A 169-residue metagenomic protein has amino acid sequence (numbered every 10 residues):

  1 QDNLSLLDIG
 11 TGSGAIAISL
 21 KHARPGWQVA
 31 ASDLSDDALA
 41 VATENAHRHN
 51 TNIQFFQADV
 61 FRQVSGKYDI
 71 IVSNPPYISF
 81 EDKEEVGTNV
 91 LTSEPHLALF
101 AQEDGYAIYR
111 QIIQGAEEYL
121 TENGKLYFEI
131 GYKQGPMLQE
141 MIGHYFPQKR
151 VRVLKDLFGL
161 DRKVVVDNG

Functional and structural regions predicted by a protein language model:
Q1-S73, I78-E85: Conserved SAM/SAH cofactor-binding pocket of Class I
I16, A42, N74, V90 (+3 more regions): Residue-level signal for inorganic ion chemistry
Q54-F56, L97, R152: Structural signal for short hydrophobic segments within the conserved structured cores of catalytic domains across
F61, G66, L157-G159, G169: Short, solvent-exposed coil/turn elements at secondary-structure transition points
N74, S93, E129: Alpha/beta-hydrolase-fold catalytic nucleophile elbow
Y77-I108: Mobile active-site "lid"/loop adjacent to the S-adenosyl-L-methionine
E81, N168-G169: Short loop segments at secondary-structure junctions
E103-D167: Conserved Class I SAM-dependent methyltransferase catalytic core
